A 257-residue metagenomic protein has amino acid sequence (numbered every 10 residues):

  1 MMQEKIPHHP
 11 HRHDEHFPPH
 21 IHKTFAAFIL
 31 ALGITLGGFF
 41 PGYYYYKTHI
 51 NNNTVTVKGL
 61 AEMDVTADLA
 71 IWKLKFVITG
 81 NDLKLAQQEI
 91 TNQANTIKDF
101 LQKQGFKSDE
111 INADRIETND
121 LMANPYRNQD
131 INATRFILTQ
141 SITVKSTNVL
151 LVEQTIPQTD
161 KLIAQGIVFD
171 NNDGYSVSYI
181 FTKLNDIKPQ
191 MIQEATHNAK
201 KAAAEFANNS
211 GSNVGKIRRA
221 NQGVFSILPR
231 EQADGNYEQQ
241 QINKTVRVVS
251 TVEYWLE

Functional and structural regions predicted by a protein language model:
M1-R12: N-terminal intrinsically disordered, acidic low-complexity segments at the extreme N-terminus
H9, H16-E257: Short, charged, surface-exposed interaction patches
